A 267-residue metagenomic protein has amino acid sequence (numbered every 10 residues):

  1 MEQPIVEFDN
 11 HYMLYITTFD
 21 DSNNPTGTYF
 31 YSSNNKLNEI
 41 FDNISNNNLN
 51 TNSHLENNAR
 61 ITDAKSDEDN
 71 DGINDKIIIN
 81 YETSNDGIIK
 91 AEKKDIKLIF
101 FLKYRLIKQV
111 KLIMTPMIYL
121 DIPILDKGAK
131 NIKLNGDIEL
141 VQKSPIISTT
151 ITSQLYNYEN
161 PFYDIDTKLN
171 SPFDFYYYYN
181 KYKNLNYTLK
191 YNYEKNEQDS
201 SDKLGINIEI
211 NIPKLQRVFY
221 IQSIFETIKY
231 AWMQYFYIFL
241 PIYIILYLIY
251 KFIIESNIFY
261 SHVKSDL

Functional and structural regions predicted by a protein language model:
E2-F219: Non-cytosolic ectodomains/luminal loops of secretory-pathway membrane proteins
Y182-L267: Long, compositionally biased interface segments
